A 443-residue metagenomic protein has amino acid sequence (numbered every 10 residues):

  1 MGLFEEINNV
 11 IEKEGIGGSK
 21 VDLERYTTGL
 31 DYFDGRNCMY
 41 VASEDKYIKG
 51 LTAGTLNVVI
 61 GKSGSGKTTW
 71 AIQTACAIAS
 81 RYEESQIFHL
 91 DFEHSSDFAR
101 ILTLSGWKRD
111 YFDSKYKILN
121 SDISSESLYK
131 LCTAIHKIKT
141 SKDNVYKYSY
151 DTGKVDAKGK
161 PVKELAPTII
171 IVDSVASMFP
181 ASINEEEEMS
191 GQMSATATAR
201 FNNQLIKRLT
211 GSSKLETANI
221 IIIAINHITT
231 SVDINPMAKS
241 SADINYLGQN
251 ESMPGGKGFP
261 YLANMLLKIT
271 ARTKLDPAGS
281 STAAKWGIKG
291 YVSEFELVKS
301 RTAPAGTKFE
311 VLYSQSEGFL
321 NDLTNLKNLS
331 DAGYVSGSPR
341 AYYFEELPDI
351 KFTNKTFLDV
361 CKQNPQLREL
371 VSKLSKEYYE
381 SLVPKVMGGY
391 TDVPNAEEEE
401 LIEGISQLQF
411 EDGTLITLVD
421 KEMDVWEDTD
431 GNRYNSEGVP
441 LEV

Functional and structural regions predicted by a protein language model:
M1-I16, K20, K274-W426, D430-V443: C-terminal regions of RecA-like/P-loop NTPase motor modules
M1-Y111, S125-K137, K142: The Walker A/P-loop phosphate-binding site
R25, G29, T52-T55, W70 (+17 more regions): Helical mechanochemical/support elements of P-loop NTPase systems and associated helical scaffolds
D34-K46, S141-P161, S240-N245: Intrinsically disordered, low-complexity domain-flanking/linker segments in eukaryotic proteins, enriched
R36-Y40, A77-R81, T103-K108, L131-K142 (+11 more regions): Conserved, well-folded catalytic cores of nucleic-acid-processing and energy-transducing macromolecular machines
N57-V59, F88-L90, L119, I223 (+1 more regions): Hydrophobic/aromatic beta-strand patches that form the interior of the parallel beta-sheet core in alpha/beta enzyme
Y82-M193: Conserved inter-motif catalytic segment of the P-loop NTP-binding fold
A195-A332: Phosphate-binding/switch region of NTP-binding enzymes
